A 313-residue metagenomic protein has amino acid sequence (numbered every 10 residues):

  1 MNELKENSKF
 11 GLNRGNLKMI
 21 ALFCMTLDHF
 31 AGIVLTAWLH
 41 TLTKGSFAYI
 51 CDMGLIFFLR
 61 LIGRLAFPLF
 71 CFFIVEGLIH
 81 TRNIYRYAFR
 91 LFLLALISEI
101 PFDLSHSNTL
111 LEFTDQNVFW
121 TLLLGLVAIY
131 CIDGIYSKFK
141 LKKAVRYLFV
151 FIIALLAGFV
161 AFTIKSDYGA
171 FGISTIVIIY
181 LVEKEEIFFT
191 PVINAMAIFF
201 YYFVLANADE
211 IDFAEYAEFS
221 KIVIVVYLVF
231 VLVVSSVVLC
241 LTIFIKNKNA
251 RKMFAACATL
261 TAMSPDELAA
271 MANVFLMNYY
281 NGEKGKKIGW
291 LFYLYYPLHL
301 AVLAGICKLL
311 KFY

Functional and structural regions predicted by a protein language model:
M1-Y313: Alpha-helical transmembrane segments and their immediate juxtamembrane cytosolic regions
